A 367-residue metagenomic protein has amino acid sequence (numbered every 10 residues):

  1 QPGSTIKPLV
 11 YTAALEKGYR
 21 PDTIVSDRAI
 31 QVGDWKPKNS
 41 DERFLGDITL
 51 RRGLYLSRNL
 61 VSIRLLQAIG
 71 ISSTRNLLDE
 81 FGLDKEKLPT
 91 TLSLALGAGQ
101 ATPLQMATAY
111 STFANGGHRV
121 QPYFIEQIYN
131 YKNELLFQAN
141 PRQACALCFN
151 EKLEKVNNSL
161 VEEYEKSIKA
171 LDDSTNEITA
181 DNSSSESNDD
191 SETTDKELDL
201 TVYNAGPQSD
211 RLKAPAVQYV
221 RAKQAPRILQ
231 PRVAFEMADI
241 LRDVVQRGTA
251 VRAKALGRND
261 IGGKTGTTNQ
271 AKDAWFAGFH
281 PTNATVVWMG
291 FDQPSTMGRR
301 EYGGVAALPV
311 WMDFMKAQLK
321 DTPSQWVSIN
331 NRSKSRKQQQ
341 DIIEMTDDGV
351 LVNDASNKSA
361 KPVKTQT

Functional and structural regions predicted by a protein language model:
Q1-I48, Q121-R142: Short, glycine/proline-biased beta-turn/loop segments that scaffold the active-site neighborhood
Q1-T5, Y19, F44-I48, R52 (+6 more regions): Soluble non-cytosolic domains of exported or imported proteins
Q1-V25, G53, A109-A114, M237 (+2 more regions): Active-site SXXK
A13, K17-P21, I69, S73 (+6 more regions): A generic secondary-structure signal for well-formed alpha-helical elements
T23, A29, G33, Y129-A225 (+2 more regions): Soluble, non-transmembrane domains of envelope/secretory-pathway proteins that act on or interact with carbohydrate
V25-I30, N39-N115: Active-site-adjacent helix/loop patches that line small-molecule binding or acyl-intermediate pockets
A68, N76-E80, L88-T91, Q121-E126 (+2 more regions): Short coil/turn segments at secondary-structure boundaries
E236-A250: Amphipathic alpha-helical
